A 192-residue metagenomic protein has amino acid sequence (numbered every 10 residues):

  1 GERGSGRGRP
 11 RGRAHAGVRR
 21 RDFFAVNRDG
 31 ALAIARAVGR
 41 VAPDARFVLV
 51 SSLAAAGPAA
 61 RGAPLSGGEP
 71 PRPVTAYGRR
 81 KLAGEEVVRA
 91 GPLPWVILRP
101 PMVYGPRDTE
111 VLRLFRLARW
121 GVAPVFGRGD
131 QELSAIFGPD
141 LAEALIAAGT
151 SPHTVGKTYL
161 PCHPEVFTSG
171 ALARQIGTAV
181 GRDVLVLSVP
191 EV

Functional and structural regions predicted by a protein language model:
G1-D29, A55-P58: NAD(P)H-binding glycine-rich loop region in Rossmannoid oxidoreductase-like domains and their noncatalytic homologs
D22-A33, R79-R80, I136: Glycine-rich NAD(P)-binding loop of the Rossmann-fold in SDR/ketoreductase-type enzymes
L32-A76, V96: Conserved Rossmann-fold NAD(P)-dependent oxidoreductase catalytic core, especially the SDR/UDP-sugar
E85-P106: Conserved beta-loop-beta element that borders a ligand/cofactor-binding pocket
T109-R113, G127-T150, G156-L160, A171: Substrate-positioning beta->alpha
R113-G138, D183-V192: Alpha-helical membrane-targeting segments
A148-V192: Mid/C-terminal beta-alpha module of Rossmann-like enzyme folds, strongest in SDR-family dehydrogenases/epimerases
